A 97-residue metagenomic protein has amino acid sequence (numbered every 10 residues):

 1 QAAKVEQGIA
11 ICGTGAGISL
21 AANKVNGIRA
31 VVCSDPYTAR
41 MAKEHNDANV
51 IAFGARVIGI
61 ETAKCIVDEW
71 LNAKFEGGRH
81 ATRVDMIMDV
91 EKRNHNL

Functional and structural regions predicted by a protein language model:
Q1-V32: Helix-adjacent hinge/juxtasegments
P36-L97: C-terminal binding/interaction regions
